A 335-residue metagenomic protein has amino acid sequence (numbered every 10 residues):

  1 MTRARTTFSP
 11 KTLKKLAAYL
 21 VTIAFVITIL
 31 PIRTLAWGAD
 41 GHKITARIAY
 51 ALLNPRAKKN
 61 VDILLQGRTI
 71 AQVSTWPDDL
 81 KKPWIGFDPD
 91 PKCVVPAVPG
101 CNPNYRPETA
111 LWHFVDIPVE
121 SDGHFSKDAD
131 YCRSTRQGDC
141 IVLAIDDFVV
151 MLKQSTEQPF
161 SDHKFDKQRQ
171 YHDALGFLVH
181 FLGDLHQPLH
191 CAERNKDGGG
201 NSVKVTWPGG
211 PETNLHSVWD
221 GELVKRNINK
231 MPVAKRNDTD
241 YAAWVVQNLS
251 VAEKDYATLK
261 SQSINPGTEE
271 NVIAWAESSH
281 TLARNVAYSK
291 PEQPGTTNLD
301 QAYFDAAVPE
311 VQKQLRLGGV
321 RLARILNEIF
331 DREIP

Functional and structural regions predicted by a protein language model:
M1-L13: N-terminal secretory signal peptides that target proteins for export/translocation
S9, Y19, E292-T296: Membrane-targeting and insertion segments and their boundary/processing signals
P10, V21-T22, E328: Enrichment for repetitive, rod-forming helical segments
K11-T12, T28, F165: Intrinsically disordered, low-complexity serine/threonine-rich segments
Y19-I29: Bacterial N-terminal signal peptides
P31-F181, P188, E193-P335: N-terminal, motif-rich segments that launch catalysis or mediate targeting to/interaction with membranes, typified by
